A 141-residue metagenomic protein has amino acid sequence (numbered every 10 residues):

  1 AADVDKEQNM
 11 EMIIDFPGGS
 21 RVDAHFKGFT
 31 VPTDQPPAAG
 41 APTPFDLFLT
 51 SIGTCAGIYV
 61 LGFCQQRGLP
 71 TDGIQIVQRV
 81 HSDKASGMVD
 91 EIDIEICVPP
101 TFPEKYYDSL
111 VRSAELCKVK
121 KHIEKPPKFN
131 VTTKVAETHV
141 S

Functional and structural regions predicted by a protein language model:
A2-T50, V60-S141: Extended beta-strand/beta-hairpin segments
C55-A56: Alpha-helical metal-binding/catalytic segments enriched in His/Glu/Asp
